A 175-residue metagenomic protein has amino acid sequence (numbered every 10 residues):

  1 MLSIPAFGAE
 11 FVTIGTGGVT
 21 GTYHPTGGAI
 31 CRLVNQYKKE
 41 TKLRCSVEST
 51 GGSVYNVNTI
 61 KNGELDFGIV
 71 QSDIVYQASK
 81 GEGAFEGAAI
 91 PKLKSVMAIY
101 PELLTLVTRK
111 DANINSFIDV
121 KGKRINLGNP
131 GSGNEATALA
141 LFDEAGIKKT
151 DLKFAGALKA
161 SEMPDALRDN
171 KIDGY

Functional and structural regions predicted by a protein language model:
L2-G8: Sec/Tat signal peptide C-region and signal peptidase I cleavage site
A9, T41, E64-D66, P91 (+2 more regions): Loop/turn elements at helix/coil->beta-strand transitions in domains of secreted/extracellular proteins
F11-Q36, E102-K171: Bilobed "Venus flytrap"/periplasmic-binding protein-like clamshell domains and structurally analogous long
C31-R32, S46-I90, S161-A166: Pocket-flanking alpha-helical
V34-R44: Short alpha-helix C-terminal cap/hinge motif
R44-E48, L152-A155: Surface-exposed patches in mature extracellular/periplasmic domains of secreted proteins
A89, S95-L103: Short Pro/Gly-enriched coil loops immediately N-terminal to beta-strands
